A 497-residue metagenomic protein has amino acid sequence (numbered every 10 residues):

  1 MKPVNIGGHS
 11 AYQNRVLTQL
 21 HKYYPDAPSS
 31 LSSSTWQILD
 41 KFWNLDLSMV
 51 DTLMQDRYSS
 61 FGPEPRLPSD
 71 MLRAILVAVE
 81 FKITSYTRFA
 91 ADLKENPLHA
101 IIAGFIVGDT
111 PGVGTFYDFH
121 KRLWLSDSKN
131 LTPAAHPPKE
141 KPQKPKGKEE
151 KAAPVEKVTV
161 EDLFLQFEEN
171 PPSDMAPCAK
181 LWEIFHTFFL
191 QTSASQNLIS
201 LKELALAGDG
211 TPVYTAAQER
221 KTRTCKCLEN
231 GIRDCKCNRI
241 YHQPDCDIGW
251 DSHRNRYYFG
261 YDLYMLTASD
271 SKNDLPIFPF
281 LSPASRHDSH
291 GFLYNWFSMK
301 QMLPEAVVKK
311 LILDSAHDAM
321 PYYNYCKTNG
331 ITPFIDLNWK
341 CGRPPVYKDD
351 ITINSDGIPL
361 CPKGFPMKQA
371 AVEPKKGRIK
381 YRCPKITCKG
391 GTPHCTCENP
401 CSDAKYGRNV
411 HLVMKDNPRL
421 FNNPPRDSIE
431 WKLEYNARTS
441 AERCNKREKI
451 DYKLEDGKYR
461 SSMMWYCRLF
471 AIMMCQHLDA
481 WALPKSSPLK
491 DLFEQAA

Functional and structural regions predicted by a protein language model:
M1-L67, M71, L76-E80, V107 (+2 more regions): Dynamic "connector" segments at or just before major functional cores
A74, F89, V107-F119, K202-Y214 (+6 more regions): Short, conserved catalytic/metal-binding motifs centered on acidic residues
Y86-G104, P137, P142: DNA-recognition alpha helix
L93-K94, Y347-K376, M414-R460: Short amphipathic alpha-helical "interface-anchor" segments enriched in bulky aromatics
W124-K310, S315-T328, N338: Polybasic low-complexity intrinsically disordered regions
A207, A216-A217, C225-C237, Y241-P244 (+2 more regions): Long, low-complexity, polar/charged, intrinsically disordered or flexibly structured peripheral segments
S289-C388: An internal, acidic/charged active-site-proximal segment that coordinates divalent cations and/or engages
W431-A497: Basic, amphipathic alpha-helical segments enriched in Lys/Arg and hydrophobic/aromatic residues
